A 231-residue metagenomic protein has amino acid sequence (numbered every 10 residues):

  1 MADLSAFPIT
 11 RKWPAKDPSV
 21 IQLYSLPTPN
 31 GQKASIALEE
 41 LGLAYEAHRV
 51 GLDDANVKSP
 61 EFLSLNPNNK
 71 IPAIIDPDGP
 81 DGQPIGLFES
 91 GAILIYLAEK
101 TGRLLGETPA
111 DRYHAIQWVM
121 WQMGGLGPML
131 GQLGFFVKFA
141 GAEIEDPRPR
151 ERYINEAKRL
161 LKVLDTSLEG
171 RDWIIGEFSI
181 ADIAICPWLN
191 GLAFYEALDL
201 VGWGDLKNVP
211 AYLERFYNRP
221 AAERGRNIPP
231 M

Functional and structural regions predicted by a protein language model:
M1-E151, I174: GST-like domain detector, emphasizing the conserved glutathione-binding G-site in the N-terminal thioredoxin-like
H48, R226-N227: Residue-level detector of family-conserved "landmark" positions at structurally sensitive sites
G51, I180, P229: Short, solvent-exposed turn/loop segments enriched in Gly/Ser/Thr/Pro and often Arg
S64, N218, N227: Phosphate-coordinating loops and pocket residues in cytosolic domains that bind phosphorylated ligands
A92, N208, A221: Residue-level recognition of oxygen-bearing side chains
A98, W188-L189, R226: Active-site-flanking alpha-helical
W118-N218: GST-like fold's C-terminal all-alpha helical module
F139, P230-M231: Carbohydrate-binding/catalytic loop surfaces
